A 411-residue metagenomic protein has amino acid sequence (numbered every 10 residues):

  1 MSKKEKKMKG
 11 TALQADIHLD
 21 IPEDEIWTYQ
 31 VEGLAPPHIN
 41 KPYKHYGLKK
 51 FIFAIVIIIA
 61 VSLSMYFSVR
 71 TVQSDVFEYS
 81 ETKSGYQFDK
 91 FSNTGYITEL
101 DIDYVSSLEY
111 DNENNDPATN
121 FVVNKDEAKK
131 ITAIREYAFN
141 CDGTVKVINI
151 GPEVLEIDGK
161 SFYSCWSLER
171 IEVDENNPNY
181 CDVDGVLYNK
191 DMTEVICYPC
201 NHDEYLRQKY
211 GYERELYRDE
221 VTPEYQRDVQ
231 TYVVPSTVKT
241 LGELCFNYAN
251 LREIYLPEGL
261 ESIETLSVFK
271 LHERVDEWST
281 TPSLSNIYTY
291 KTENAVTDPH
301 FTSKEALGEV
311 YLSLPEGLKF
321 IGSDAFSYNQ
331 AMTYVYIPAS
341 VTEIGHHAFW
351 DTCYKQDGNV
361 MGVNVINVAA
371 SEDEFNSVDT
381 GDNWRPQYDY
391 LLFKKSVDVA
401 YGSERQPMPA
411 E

Functional and structural regions predicted by a protein language model:
M1-P37: N-terminal targeting leaders characterized by basic, low-complexity, disordered sequences that direct proteins
I21-P22, T28, D75-E78, K83 (+11 more regions): Structural signature of tandem-repeat unit edges
P42-I58: N-terminal Sec-pathway targeting helices
S62-E78: Sec-dependent signal peptide cleavage junction
F88-F91: An edge-strand/N-cap motif at the start of beta-rich repeat modules
Y137-A138, K160-S161, G242-C245, L266-S267 (+2 more regions): Consensus positions within tandem repeat domains that build extended binding/scaffold surfaces
S267, N376-L392: Short, aromatic/basic amphipathic alpha-helical patches
